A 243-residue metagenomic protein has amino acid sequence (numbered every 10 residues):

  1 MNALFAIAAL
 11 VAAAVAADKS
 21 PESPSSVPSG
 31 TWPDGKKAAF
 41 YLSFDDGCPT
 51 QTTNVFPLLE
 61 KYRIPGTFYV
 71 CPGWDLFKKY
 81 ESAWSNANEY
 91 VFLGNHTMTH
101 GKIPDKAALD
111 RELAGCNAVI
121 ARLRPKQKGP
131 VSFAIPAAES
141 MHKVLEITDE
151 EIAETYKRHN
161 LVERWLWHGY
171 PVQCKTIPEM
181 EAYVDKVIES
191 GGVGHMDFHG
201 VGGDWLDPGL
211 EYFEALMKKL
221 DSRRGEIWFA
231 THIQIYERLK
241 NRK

Functional and structural regions predicted by a protein language model:
M1-A8: Sec-dependent signal peptide recognition, specifically the positively charged N-region followed immediately by
A8-A17: Hydrophobic h-region of N-terminal signal peptides that target proteins for export in Gram-negative bacteria
S20-T53: Boundary/entry segment of secreted carbohydrate-active catalytic domains
S23-D34, G66-T67, W74-L76, R158-L166 (+2 more regions): C-terminal domain-boundary segment and adjacent tail
A38-F40, E60-T148, R158-P171, H195-D204: Metal-dependent polysaccharide deacetylase catalytic core of the NodB/CE4 family, i.e., the active-site-bearing domain
A39, T50, N54, A108-R111 (+5 more regions): Extracytoplasmic/secreted proteins, especially bacterial periplasmic and envelope-associated proteins
F44-G47, T97, G200, H232: Active-site metal-binding loops of divalent metal-dependent hydrolases
Q173-D185: A Trp-anchored, charged/polar loop motif used as the substrate-binding/catalytic surface of acyl/ester-handling
